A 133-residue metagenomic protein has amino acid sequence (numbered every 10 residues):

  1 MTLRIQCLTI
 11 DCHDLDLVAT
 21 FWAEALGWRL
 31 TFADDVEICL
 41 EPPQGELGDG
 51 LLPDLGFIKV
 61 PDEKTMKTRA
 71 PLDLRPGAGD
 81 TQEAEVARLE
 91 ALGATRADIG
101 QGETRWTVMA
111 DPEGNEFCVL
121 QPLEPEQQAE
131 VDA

Functional and structural regions predicted by a protein language model:
M1-A19, A70-L74, L123-A133: N-terminal beta-strand motif that seeds the catalytic metal site of vicinal oxygen chelate
T9-L55, A87: Core segments of cupin and vicinal oxygen chelate
H13-L15, L72-E113: Vicinal oxygen chelate
D34-E37, M66, Q101-R105: Short acidic/glycine-enriched loop/turn segments that link adjacent beta-strands
C39-P42, E46-G50, L55-K67, L74-A78 (+1 more regions): Domain-length accessory/inserted modules outside core catalytic folds
G102, L120-P122: Residue-level structural signal for beta-strand termini and adjacent loop
